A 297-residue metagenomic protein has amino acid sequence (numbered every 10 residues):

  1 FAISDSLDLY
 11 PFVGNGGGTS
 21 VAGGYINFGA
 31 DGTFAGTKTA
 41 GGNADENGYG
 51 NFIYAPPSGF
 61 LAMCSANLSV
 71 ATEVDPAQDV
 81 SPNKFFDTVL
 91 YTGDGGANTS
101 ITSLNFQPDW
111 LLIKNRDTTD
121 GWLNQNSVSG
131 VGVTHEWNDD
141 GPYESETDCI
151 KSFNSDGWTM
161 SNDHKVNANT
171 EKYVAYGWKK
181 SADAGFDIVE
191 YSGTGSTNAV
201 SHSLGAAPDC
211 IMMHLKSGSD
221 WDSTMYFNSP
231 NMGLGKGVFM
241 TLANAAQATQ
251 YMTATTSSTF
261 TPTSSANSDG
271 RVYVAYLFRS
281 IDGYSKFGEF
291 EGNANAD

Functional and structural regions predicted by a protein language model:
F1-D297: Surface-exposed molecular-recognition determinants
